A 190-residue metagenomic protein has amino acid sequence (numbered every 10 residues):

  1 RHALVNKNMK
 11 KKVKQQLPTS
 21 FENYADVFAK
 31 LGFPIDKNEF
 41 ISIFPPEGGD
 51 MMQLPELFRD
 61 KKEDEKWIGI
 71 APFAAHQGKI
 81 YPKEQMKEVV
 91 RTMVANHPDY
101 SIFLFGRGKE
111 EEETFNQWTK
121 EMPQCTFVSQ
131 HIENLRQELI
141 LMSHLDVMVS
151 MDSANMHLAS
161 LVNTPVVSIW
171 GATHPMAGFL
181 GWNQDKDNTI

Functional and structural regions predicted by a protein language model:
R1-I190: Catalytic machinery of carbohydrate-active enzymes, primarily nucleotide-sugar-dependent glycosyltransferases
